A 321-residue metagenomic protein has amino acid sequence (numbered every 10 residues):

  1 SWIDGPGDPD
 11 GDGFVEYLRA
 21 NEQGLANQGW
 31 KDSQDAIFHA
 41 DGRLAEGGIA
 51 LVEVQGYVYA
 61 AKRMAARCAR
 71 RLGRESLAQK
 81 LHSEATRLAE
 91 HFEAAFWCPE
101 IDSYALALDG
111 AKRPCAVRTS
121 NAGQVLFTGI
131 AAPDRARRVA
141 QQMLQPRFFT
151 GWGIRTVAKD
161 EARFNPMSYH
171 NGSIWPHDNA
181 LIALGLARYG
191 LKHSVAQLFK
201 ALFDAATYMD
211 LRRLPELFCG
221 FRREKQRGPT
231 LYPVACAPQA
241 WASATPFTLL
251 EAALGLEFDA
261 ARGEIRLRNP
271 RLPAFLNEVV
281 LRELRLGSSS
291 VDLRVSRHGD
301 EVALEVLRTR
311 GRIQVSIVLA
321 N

Functional and structural regions predicted by a protein language model:
S1-G5, Y57, M64-R67, K80-C98 (+1 more regions): Alpha-helical scaffold segments in carbohydrate-active enzymes
D4-A50, E90-I174, T207-T230, F247-T248 (+5 more regions): Extended glycan-interaction surfaces of carbohydrate-active proteins
R43-E46, N179-L184, T230-V234: Glycine- and acidic
I49-A60, V117-S120, H170-L181, A237-A244: Aromatic- and histidine-enriched alpha-helix N-cap/loop-to-helix transition segments that scaffold the rims
V54-E75, Q124-R135, N179-S194, T248-E257: Well-ordered alpha-helical scaffold segments within catalytic/enzyme domains
C68-A95, P99, L186-Q197, R262 (+1 more regions): Beta-rich accessory regions
G172-N179, Y189-L198, A206-L214: Active-site-proximal binding-pocket segments
A235-V280: Catalytic cores of secreted or luminal carbohydrate-active enzymes
